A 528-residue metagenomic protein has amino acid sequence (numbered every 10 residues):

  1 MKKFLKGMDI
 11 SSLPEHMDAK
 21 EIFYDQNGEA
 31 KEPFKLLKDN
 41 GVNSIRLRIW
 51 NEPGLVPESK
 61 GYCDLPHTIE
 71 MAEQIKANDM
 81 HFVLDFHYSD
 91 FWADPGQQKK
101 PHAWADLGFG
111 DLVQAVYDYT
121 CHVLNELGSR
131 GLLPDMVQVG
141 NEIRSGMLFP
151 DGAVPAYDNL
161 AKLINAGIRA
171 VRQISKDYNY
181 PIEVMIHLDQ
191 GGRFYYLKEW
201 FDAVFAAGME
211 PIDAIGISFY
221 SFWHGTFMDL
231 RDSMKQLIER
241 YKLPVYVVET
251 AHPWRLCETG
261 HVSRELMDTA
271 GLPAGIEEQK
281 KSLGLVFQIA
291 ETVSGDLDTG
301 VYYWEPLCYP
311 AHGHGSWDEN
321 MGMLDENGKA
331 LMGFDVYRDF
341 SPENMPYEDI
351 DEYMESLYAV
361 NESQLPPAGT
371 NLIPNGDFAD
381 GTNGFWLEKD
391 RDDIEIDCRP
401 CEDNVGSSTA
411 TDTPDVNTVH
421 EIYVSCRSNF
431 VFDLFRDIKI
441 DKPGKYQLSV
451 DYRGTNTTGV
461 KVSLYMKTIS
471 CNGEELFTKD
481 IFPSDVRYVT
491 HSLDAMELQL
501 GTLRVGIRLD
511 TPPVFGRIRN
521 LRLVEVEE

Functional and structural regions predicted by a protein language model:
K3-I10, D349-D397, E527: Extracellular carbohydrate-recognition regions
M8, E73, F378, H420 (+3 more regions): Extra-cytoplasmic beta-strand recognition segments
N27, K31-F34, Q173-E183, Y195-T269 (+1 more regions): Glycoside hydrolase catalytic-domain groove-lining segments
E29-A93, A156-I182, R231-R240: Aromatic-lined substrate-binding rim segments of carbohydrate-active enzymes
E32, D377-E421: Extracellular glycan-recognition surfaces and repeat-rich motifs
D64-H67, D94-F205, E210, G225-M234 (+1 more regions): Active-site cleft segment of glycoside hydrolase catalytic domains centered on the general acid/base Glu
D232, Q236, R255-L285, I289-A368: Aromatic-rich peripheral "rim/lid" segments of glycoside hydrolase catalytic domains that contact and position glycan
C471-T502: Extracellular carbohydrate recognition and processing domains and analogous Trp-centered ligand-binding platforms
